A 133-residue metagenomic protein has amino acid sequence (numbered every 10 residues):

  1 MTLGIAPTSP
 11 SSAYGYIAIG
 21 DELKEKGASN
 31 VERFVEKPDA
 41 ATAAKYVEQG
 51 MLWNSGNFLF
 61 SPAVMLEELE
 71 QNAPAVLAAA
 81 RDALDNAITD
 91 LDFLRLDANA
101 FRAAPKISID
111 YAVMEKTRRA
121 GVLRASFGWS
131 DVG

Functional and structural regions predicted by a protein language model:
M1-A6: A short, conserved acidic/glycine-rich loop-to-beta-strand motif that forms the donor nucleotide-sugar/metal
T8, Y14-G133: Catalytic core of tubulin tyrosine ligase-like
